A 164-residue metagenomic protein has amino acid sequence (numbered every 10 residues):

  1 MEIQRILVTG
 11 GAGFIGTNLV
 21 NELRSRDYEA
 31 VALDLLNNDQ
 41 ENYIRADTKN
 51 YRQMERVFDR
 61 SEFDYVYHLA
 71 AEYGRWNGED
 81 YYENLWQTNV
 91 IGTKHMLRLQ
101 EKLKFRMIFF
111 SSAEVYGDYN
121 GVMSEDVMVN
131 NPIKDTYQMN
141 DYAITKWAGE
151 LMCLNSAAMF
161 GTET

Functional and structural regions predicted by a protein language model:
R5-R26: N-terminal Rossmann NAD(P)H-binding glycine-rich loop of SDR-like oxidoreductase domains
T9, L33, V66-E72, M107-A113: SDR active-site strand-loop-helix element
Y28-N37: Conserved glycine-rich Rossmann-like NAD(P)H-binding loop of the short-chain dehydrogenase/reductase
N38-N50: Rossmann-fold cofactor-recognition segment
T48-T88: NAD(P)H-binding glycine-rich loop region in Rossmannoid oxidoreductase-like domains and their noncatalytic homologs
E62, K94-N140: Conserved Rossmann-fold NAD(P)-dependent oxidoreductase catalytic core, especially the SDR/UDP-sugar
A71, W86-T93, Q100, I108-S111 (+1 more regions): Short alpha-helix in the Rossmann-fold core of NAD(P)-dependent oxidoreductases
Y137-T164: Active-site Tyr-X1-5-Lys
